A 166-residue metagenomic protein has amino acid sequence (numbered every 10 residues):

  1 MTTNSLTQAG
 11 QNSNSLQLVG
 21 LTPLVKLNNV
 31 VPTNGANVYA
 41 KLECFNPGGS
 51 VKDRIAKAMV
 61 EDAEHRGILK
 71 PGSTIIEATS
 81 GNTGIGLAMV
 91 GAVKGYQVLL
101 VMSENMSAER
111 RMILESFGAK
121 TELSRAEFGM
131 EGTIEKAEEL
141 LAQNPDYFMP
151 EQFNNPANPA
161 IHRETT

Functional and structural regions predicted by a protein language model:
M1-T166: PLP-dependent amino-acid enzyme catalytic core
